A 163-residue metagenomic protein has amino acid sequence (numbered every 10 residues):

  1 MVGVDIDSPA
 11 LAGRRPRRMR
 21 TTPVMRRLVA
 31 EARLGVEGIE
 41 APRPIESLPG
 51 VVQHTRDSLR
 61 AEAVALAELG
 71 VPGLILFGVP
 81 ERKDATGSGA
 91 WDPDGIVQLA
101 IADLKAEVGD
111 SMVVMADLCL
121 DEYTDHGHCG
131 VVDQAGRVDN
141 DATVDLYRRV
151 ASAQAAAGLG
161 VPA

Functional and structural regions predicted by a protein language model:
M1-M25: N-terminal amphipathic/basic leader segments beginning at the initiator methionine
P23-V51, M112-V138: N-terminal small/glycine-rich loop or linker at the start of catalytic domains across soluble metabolic enzymes
R27, G73-I75, S111-M115, A153 (+1 more regions): Structural preference for beta-strand elements that scaffold enzyme active sites
I39-H54, L69-I96, P162-A163: Glycine-rich, proline-tolerant flexible connector loops at the mouths of alpha/beta enzymes
R60, V64-E68, A155: Non-catalytic positions within long, well-ordered alpha-helices that form the structural scaffold/packing of enzyme
A85-L118, A142, R149: Alpha-helix-loop-beta-strand connector modules within alpha/beta enzyme cores
G136-R149, Q154-A157: Active-site glycine-rich loop that binds ribose-phosphate moieties when present
